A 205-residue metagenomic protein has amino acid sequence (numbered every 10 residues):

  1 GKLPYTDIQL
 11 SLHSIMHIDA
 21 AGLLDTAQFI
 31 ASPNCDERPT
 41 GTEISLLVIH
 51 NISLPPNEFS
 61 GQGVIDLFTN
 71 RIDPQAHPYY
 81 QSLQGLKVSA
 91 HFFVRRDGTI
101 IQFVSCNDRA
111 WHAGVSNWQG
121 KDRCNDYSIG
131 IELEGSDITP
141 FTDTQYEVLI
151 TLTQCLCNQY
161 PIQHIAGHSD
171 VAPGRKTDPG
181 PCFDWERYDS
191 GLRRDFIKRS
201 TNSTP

Functional and structural regions predicted by a protein language model:
G1-S14, S203-P205: N-terminal amphipathic/basic-hydrophobic helices that include classical n-h-c signal peptides and signal-anchor
P4, P78-Y79, Q159, R187: Intrinsically disordered, low-complexity N-terminal regions enriched in serine/proline/glycine with scattered basic
D7-D122: N-terminal catalytic cores of peptidoglycan-degrading enzymes
I15-L24, D122-S128, S136-P205: Basic/polar, cationic surfaces and motifs that engage anionic cell-wall and phosphate/carboxylate ligands
I131: Conserved, mostly hydrophobic/aromatic
